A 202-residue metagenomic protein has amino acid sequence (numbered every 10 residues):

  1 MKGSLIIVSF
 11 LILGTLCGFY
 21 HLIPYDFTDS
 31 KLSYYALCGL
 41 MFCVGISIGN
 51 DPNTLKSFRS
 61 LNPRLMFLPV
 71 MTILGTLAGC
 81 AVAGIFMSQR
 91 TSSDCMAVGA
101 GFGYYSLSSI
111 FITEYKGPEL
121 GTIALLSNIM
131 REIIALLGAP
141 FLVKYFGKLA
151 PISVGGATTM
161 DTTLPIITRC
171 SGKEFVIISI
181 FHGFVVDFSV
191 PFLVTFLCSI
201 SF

Functional and structural regions predicted by a protein language model:
M1, L22, I48-L55, L61-L65 (+5 more regions): Juxtamembrane helix-boundary/capping and inter-helix hinge elements in multi-pass membrane proteins
M1-T76, S92-G103: Helical membrane-embedded segments and adjacent short helical loop/helix-boundary regions of multi-pass membrane
L37-G39, G183-V190: Small-residue-rich transmembrane alpha-helices that serve as helix-helix interface/gating elements in multipass
C38, A135-L136, T163, P191: Hydrophobic transmembrane alpha-helices of multi-pass small-molecule transporters
P52-C80, G121-I133, I178-V186: Entry/N-cap segments of selected transmembrane alpha helices and their immediately preceding amphipathic helices
M66-I112, M130-F146: Transmembrane alpha-helices that form the ion-translocation and gating core of multi-pass ion transport proteins
S93-I133, K148-F181: Alpha-helical membrane segments and immediately flanking helix-loop junctions that form or couple to the substrate/ion
F192-F202: Juxtamembrane boundary at the C-terminal end of a transmembrane helix
